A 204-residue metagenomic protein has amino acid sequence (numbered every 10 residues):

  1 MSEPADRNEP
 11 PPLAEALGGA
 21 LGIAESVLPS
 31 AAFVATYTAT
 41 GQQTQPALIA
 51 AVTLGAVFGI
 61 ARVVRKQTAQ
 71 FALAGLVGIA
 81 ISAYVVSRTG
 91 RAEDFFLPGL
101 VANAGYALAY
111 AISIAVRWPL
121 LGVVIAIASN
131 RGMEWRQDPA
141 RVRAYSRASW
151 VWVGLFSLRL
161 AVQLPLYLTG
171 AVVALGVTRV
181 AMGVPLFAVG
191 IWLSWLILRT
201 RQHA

Functional and structural regions predicted by a protein language model:
M1-G18: Short, Lys/Arg-rich, polar N-terminal cytosolic tail immediately upstream of the first transmembrane signal-anchor
T36-T53, A72: Structural signature of hydrophobic alpha-helical transmembrane segments
G55-Q67, S194: C-terminal ends of transmembrane helices
V64-T68, R88-F96, V173: Membrane-interface helix caps and helix-loop-helix hairpins in membrane proteins
T68-A80, F96-N103: Cytoplasmic-side transmembrane-helix entry/capping segments in multi-pass membrane proteins
F96-A115, M182-F187: Alpha-helical transmembrane segments
A111-S129, A148: Membrane-water interface of transmembrane alpha-helices
S129-A204: C-terminal membrane-adjacent module
